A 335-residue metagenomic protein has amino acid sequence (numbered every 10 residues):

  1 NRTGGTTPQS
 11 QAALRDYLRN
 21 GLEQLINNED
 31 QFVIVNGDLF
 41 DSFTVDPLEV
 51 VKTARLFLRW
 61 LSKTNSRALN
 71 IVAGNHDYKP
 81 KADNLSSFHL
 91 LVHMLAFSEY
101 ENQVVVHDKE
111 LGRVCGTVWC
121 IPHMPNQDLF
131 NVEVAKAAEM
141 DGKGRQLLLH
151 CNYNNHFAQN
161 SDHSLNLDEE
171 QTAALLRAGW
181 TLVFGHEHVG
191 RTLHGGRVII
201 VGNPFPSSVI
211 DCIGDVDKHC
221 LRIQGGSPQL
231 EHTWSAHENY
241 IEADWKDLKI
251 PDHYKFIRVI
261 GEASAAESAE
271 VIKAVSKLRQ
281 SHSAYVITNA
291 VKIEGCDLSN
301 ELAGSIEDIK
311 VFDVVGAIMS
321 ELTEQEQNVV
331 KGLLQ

Functional and structural regions predicted by a protein language model:
N1-L56, N65-S66, V132-G144: N-terminal active-site segment of His-dependent metallophosphoesterases
R2-G4, D41-T44, I71-D83, P125-D128 (+3 more regions): Active-site environment of divalent metal-dependent phosphoester hydrolases
Q31-V33, A68-N70, G116-V118, G144-L147 (+3 more regions): Hydrophobic beta-strand segments of well-ordered beta-sheets in folded domains
V33, D38, T53, G74 (+6 more regions): Divalent metal-coordination and catalytic microenvironments
T53, A73, D77-A173, P204: Conserved catalytic scaffold of divalent metal-dependent phosphoesterases
W60-N65, A137-G142, T172-A178, P251: Short, conserved loop/helix-junction motifs that constitute active-site signature segments in enzyme catalytic cores
Q159-S227: Conserved beta-sheet core of the metallophosphoesterase superfamily
V216-Q335: Accessory, non-catalytic peripheral segments of nucleic-acid enzymes
